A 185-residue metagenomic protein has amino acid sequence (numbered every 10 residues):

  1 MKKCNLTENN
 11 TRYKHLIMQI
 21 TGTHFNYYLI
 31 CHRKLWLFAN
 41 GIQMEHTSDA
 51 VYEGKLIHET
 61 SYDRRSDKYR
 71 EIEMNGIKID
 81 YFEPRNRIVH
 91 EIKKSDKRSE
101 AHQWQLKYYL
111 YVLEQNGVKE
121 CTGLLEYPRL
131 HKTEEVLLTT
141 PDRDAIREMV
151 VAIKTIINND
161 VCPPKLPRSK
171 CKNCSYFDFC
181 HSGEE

Functional and structural regions predicted by a protein language model:
M1-E73: Charged, glycine-rich intrinsically disordered N-terminal tails and low-complexity linkers that flank
N10-M18, P84-K93, A152-V161: Short amphipathic alpha-helical segments and their helix-coil junctions
G22-F25, A101, C162-S169: Structural motif
C31, I77-D96, Y109-Y111: Conserved catalytic cores of phosphodiester-cleaving nucleases, focusing on short active-site segments
E59, R64-G76, Q115-E185: Metal-dependent nuclease catalytic regions and adjoining charged, substrate-binding loops involved in nucleic-acid end
M74-K78, R85-R87, A101-W104, V118: Short connector loops at helix/strand junctions that flank enzyme active sites, especially segments positioning acidic
K94-R98, T140-D142: A generic structural motif
H102-L113: Short, charged, amphipathic alpha-helix that recurs within catalytic cores of restriction-modification and other
